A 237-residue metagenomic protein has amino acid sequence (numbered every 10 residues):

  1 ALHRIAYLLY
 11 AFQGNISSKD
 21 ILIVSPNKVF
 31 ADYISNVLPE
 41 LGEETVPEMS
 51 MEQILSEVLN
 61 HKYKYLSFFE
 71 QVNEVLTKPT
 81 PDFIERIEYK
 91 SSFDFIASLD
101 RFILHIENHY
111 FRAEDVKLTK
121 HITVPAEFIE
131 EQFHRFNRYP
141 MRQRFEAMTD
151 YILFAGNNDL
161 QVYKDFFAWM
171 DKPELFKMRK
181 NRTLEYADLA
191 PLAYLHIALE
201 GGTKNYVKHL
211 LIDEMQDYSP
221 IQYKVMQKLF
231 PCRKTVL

Functional and structural regions predicted by a protein language model:
A1-I5: Walker A/P-loop
A6-L211, Q216-V225, R233-K234: Alpha-helical nucleic-acid-binding subdomain of P-loop helicases immediately C-terminal to the Walker A/P-loop
